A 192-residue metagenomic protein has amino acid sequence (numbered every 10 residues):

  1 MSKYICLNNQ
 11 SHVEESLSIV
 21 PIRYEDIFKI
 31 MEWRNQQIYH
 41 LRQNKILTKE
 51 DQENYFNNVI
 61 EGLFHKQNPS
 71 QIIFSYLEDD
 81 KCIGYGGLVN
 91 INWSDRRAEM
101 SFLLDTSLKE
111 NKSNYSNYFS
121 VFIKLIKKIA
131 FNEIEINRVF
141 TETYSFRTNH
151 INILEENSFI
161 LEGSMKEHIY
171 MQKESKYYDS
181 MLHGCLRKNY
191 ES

Functional and structural regions predicted by a protein language model:
M1-I27, D79-S192: Acyl-donor (CoA/ACP) binding surface of acyl/acetyltransferases
I30, Q52, M100: Hydrophobic pocket/interface hotspot
W33-R34: Residues forming the ATP-binding cleft of Hanks-type serine/threonine protein kinase domains
I38-I60: Conserved GNAT-fold acetyl-CoA-binding loop/helix
L47-D51, I72, F146: Short, conserved alpha-helical segments within structured domains
I60-E61, N68-Q71, W93: A glycine-rich, hydrophobic loop/mini-helix early in the fold
I60-L63, I169-M171: Short, P/G- and charge-enriched loop/turn segments at secondary-structure junctions
H65-Y85: Conserved beta-hairpin
